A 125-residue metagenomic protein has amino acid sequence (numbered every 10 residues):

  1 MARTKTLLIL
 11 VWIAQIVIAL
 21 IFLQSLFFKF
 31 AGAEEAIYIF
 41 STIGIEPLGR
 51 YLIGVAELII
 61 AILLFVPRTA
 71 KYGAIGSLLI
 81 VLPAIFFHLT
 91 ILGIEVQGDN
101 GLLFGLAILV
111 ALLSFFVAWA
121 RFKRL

Functional and structural regions predicted by a protein language model:
M1-S25, V66-L125: Extended, low-polarity transmembrane helix blocks
L8-I53: N-terminal first-folded block
Q24, I45-I62, L79, L109-L112: Core segments of alpha-helical transmembrane spans in multipass integral membrane proteins
F28, E34-E35, I53, I60-L63 (+2 more regions): Membrane-helix exit/interface motif
